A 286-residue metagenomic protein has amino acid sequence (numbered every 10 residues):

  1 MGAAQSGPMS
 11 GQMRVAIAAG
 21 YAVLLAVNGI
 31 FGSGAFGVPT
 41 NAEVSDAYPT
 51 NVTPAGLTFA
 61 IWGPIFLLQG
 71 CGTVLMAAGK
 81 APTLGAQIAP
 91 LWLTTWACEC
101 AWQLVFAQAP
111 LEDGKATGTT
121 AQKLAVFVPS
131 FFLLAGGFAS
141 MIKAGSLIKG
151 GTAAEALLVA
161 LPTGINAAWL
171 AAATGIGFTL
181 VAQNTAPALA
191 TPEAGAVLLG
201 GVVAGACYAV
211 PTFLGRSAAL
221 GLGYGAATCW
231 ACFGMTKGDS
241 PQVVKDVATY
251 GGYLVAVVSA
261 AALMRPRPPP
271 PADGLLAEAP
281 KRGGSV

Functional and structural regions predicted by a protein language model:
A4-A18, W62: N-terminal membrane topogenic signal
A19-A26, L91-Q103, P129-M141, V159-G177 (+1 more regions): Alpha-helical transmembrane segments of multi-pass integral membrane proteins
Y21-P39: Alpha-helical transmembrane segments of multi-pass membrane proteins
D46-I61, L157-G164, Q183, P187-A190: Short aromatic-rich membrane-water interface segments that cap or initiate transmembrane helices in multi-pass membrane
T53-T58, A188-C207, G223, G234-A261: Membrane-interface transmembrane-helix boundary segments in multi-pass integral membrane proteins
L67-A89, L93-F127, F131-A153: Internal transmembrane alpha-helix with an interfacial aromatic "cap," most often the third helix
V159-T179, A190-P211, L220-F233: Alpha-helical membrane segments in multi-pass integral membrane proteins
P270-V286: Non-transmembrane, juxtamembrane loop and terminal tail segments of multi-pass eukaryotic membrane proteins
